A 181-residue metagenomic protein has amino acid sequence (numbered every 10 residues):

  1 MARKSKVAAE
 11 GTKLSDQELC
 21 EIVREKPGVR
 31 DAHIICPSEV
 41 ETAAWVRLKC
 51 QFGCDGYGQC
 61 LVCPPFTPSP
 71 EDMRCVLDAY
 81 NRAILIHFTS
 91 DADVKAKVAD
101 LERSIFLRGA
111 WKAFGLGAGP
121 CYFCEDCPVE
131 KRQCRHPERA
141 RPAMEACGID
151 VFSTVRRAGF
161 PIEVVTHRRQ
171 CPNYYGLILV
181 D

Functional and structural regions predicted by a protein language model:
A2-K6, D31-C60, P64-D181: Catalytic cores of enzyme domains
E10-I34, V98: TRNA-binding/sensing appendages of the translation machinery
